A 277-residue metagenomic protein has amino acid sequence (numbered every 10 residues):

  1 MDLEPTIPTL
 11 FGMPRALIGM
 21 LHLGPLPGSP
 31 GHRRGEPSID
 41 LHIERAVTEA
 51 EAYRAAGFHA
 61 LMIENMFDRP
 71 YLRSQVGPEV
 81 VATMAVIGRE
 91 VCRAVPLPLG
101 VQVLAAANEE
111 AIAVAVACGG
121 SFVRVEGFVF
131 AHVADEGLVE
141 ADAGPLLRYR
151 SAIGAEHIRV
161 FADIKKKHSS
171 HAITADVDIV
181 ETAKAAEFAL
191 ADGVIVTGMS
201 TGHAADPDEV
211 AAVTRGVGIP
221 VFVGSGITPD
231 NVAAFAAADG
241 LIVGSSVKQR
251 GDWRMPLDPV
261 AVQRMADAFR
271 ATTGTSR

Functional and structural regions predicted by a protein language model:
I7-S38, I153-S169, P207: N-terminal small/glycine-rich loop or linker at the start of catalytic domains across soluble metabolic enzymes
M13-L17, G57-H59, V95-L99, S121 (+4 more regions): Short, well-ordered coil/turn segments that N-cap beta-strands
L17-L21, L61-I63, L99-V103, R124-V125 (+4 more regions): Hydrophobic faces of well-ordered beta-strands that scaffold small-molecule active sites in alpha/beta enzyme cores
L26, E109-G193: Conserved anion-binding
G35-E49, V103-E110: Glycine-rich anion/phosphate-binding loops
F58-T83, F130-D135, A191-A205, R250-D252: Glycine-rich, proline-tolerant flexible connector loops at the mouths of alpha/beta enzymes
L72-V101, A141-A162, A205-T228, V260-G274: Alpha-helix-loop-beta-strand connector modules within alpha/beta enzyme cores
A106-G119, G216, V223-V243: Catalytic cores of alpha/beta
